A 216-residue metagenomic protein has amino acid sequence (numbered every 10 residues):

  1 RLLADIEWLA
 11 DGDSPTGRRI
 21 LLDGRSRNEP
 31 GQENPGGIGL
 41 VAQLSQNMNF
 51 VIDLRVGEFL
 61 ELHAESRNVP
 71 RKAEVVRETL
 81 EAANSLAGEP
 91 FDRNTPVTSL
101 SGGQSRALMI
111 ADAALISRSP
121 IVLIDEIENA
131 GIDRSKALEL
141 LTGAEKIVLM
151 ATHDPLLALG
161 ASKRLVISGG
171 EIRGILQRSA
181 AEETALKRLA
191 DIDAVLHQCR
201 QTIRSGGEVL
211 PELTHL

Functional and structural regions predicted by a protein language model:
L2-N68: ABC ATPase nucleotide-binding domain signature region
R67-E81: Short coil-to-helix "N-cap" segments within the ABC nucleotide-binding domain's helical subdomain
N94-L100: Conserved ABC ATPase signature
G102-L123: GG-anchored amphipathic helix commonly corresponding to the ABC/SMC/Rad50 NBD signature/C-loop
G131-E145, L156: Helical segment within the ABC ATPase nucleotide-binding domain
M150-H153: H-loop/switch region of ABC-family ATPase nucleotide-binding domains
L159-G169: Conserved catalytic segment of ABC-fold P-loop ATPases
G170-R204: Conserved beta-strand-loop-alpha-helix hinge in the C-terminal portion of ABC ATPase nucleotide-binding domains
